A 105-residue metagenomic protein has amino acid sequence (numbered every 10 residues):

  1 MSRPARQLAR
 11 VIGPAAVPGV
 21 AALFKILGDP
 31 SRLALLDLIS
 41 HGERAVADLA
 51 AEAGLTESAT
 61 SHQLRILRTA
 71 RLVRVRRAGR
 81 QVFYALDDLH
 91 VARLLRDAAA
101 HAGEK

Functional and structural regions predicted by a protein language model:
M1-L27: N-terminal leader segment of winged-helix/HTH proteins
A16-V20, F24, A85-K105: Conserved segment of winged-helix/HTH DNA-binding domains
P30, H41-A45: Short capping segments at the starts of secondary-structure elements
L38, E52: Residues within the alpha-helical elements of helix-turn-helix
A45, T56-A59, D87: Helix-turn-helix DNA-binding motif, specifically the short coil turn and the N-cap/start of the second
A51, H62, R68-T69: Alpha-helical residues within the helix-turn-helix
R68-A78, A85: Beta-hairpin "wing" of winged helix-turn-helix
